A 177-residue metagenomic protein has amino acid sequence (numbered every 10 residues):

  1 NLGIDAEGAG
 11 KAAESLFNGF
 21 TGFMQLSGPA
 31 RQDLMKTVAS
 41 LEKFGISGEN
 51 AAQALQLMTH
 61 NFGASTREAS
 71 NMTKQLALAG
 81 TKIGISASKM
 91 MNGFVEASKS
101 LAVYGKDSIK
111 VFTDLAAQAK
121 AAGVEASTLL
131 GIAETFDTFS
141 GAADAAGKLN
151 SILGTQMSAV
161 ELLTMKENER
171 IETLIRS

Functional and structural regions predicted by a protein language model:
N1-D114, Q118-E172: A short, structural motif
